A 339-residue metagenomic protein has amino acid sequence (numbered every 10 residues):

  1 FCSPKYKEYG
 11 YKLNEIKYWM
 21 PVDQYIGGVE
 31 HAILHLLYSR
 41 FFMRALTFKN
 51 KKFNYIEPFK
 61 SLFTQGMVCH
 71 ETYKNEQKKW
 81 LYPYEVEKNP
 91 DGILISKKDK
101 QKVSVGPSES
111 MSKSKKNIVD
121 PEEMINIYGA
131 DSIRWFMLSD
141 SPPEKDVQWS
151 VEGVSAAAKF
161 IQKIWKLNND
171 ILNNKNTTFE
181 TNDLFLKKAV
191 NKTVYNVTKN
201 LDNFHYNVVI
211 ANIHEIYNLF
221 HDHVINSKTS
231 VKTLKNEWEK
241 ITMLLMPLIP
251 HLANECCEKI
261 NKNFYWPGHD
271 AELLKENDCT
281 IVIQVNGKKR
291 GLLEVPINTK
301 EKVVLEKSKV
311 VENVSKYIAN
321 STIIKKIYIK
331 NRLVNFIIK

Functional and structural regions predicted by a protein language model:
F1-L172, L186-H221, E237-M243, F336: Structured secondary-structure scaffolds
Y6-Y9, N176-F179, I281-K339: NTP/phosphate- and nucleic-acid-binding module
Y9, D91-K98, D170-L186, H223-K235 (+2 more regions): Short, glycine- and charge-enriched coil/turn segments that flank and shape catalytic ligand pockets
T47, I125, M246, C257-E258 (+2 more regions): Residue-level preference for well-ordered alpha-helical positions
N54-E57, A253, N320-I323: Short secondary-structure junction motifs
K60, N117, L274-E276, I318-N320: Short solvent-exposed loop/turn micro-motifs enriched in small/polar/acidic residues
L62-E87, T177-N196, A211, E215 (+1 more regions): Acidic, turn-prone loop/beta-hairpin segments
